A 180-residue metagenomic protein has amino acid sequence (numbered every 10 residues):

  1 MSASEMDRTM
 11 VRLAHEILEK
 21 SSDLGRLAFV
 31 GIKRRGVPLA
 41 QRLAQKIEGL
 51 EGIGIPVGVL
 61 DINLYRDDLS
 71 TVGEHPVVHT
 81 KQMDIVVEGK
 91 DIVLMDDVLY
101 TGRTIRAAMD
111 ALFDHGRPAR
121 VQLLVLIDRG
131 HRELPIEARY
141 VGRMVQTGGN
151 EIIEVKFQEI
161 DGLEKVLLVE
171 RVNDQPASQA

Functional and structural regions predicted by a protein language model:
M1-A180: PRPP-associated nucleotide enzymes
